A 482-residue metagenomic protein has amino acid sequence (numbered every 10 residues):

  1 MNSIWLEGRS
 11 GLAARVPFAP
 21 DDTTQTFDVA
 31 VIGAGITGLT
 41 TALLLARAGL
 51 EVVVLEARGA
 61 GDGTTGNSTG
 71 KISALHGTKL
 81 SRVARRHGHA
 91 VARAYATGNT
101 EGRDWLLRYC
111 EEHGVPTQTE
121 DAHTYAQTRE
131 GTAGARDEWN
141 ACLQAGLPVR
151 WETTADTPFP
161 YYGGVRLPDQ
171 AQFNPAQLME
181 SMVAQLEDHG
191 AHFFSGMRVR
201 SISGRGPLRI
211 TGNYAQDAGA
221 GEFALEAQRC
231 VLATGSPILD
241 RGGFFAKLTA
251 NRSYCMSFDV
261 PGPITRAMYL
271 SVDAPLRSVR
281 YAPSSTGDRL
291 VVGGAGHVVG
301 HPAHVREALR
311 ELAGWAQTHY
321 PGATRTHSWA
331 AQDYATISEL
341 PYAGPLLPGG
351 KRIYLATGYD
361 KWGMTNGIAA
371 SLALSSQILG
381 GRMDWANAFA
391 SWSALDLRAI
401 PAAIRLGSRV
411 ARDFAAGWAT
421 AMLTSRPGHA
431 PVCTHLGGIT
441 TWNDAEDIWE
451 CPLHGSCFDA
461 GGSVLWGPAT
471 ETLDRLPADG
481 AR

Functional and structural regions predicted by a protein language model:
M1-V29: Extreme N-terminal leader/targeting segments of oxidoreductases
N2-R9, T78-A84, L107-S181: Flavin (FAD/FMN) cofactor-binding and adjacent substrate-gating region of FAD-dependent oxidoreductase domains
F27-V54: N-terminal Rossmann-like FAD-binding beta1-loop-alpha1 element of flavoenzymes
R47-N67: Glycine-rich FAD pyrophosphate-binding loop
A141, V165-Q228: Helical element adjacent to the flavin cofactor pocket in flavoenzyme catalytic cores
S201-A282: Flavin-dependent oxidoreductases
M256, R426-R482: Rieske [2Fe-2S] iron-sulfur-binding domain
D273-A274, V298-E311, T318-A403, H429: C-terminal catalytic lobe of FAD-dependent flavoproteins
